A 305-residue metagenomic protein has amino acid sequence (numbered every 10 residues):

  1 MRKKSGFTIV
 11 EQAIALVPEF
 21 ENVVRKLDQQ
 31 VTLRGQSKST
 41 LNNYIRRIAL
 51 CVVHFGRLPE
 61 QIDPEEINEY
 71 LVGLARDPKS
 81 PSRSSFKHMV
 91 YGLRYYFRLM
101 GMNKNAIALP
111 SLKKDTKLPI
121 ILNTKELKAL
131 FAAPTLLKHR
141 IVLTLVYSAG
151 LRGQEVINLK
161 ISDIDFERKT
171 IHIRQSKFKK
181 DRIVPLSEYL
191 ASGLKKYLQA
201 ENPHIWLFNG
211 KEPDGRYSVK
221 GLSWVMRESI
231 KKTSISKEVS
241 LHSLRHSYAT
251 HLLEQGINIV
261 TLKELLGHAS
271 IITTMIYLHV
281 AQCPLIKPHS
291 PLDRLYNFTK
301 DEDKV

Functional and structural regions predicted by a protein language model:
M1-V305: Conserved catalytic core of the tyrosine transesterase superfamily
